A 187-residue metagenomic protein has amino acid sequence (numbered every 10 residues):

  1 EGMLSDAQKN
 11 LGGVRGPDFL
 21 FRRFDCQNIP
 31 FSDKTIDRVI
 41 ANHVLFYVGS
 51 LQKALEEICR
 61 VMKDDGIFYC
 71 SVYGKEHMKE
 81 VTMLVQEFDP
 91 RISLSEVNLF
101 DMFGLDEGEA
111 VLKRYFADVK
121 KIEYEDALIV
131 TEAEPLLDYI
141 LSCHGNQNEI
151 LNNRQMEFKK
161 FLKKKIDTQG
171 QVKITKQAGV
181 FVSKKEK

Functional and structural regions predicted by a protein language model:
E1-I29, R38, K53: Class I SAM-dependent methyltransferase SAM/SAH-binding core
L11-G12, V85, L112, I166: Conserved hydrophobic residues forming the short capping helix/wall of the S-adenosyl-L-methionine
G12, G49, K63, K113 (+1 more regions): Short conserved AdoMet
D37-Q52, G74: A short SAM/SAH-binding and catalytic strip from SAM-dependent methyltransferases
Q52-I67: A short glycine-rich, Lys/Arg-flanked "PGG" loop and its adjoining helix->strand segment in the class I
I67-E96: Conserved class I S-adenosyl-L-methionine
L99-K187: Conserved Class I S-adenosyl-L-methionine
